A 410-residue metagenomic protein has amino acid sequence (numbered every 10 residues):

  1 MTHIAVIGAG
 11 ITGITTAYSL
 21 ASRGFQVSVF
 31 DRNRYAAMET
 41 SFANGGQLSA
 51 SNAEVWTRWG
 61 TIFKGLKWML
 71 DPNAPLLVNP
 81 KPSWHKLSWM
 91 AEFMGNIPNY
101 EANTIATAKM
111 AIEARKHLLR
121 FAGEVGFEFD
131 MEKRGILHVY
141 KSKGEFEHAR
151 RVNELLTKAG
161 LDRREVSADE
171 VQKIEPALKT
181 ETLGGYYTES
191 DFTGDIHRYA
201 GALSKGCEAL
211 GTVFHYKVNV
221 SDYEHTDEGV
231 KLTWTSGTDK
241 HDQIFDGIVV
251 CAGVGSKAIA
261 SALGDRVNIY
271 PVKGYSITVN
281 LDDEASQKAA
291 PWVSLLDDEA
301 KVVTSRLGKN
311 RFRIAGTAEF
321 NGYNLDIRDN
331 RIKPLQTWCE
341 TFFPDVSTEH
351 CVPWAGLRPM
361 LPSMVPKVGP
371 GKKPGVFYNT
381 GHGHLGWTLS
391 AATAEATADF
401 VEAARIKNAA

Functional and structural regions predicted by a protein language model:
T2-V29: N-terminal Rossmann-like FAD-binding beta1-loop-alpha1 element of flavoenzymes
S22-F42: Glycine-rich FAD pyrophosphate-binding loop
N44-N52, W56-G95, D222-V230, D242-K372: Active-site substrate-recognition segment that forms the wall of the catalytic cavity or substrate channel
A53, D191, K301, E319-Y323 (+1 more regions): Glycine-rich phosphate/pyrophosphate-binding beta-alpha loops
L87-G206: Rossmann-like flavin
E165, Y187, T226, L281 (+1 more regions): C-terminal lid/capping helical subdomain adjacent to the catalytic/cofactor pocket in oxidative enzymes
V166-E170, I174, Y216-V230: A conserved short coil-to-beta-strand element within the FAD-binding core of flavoproteins
